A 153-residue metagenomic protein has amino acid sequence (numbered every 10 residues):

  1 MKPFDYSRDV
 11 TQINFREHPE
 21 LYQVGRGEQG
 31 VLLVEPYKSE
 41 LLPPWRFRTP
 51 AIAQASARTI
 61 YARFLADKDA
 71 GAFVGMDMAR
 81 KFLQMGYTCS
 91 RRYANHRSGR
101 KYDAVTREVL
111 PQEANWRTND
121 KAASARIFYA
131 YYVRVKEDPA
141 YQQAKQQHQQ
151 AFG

Functional and structural regions predicted by a protein language model:
M1-A62, R80-G153: C-terminal-biased regions
F73, A79-R80: Inward-facing hydrophobic residues that define packing positions of alpha-helical scaffold repeats
F73-V74, Y141: A general structural signal for well-ordered secondary-structure junctions
